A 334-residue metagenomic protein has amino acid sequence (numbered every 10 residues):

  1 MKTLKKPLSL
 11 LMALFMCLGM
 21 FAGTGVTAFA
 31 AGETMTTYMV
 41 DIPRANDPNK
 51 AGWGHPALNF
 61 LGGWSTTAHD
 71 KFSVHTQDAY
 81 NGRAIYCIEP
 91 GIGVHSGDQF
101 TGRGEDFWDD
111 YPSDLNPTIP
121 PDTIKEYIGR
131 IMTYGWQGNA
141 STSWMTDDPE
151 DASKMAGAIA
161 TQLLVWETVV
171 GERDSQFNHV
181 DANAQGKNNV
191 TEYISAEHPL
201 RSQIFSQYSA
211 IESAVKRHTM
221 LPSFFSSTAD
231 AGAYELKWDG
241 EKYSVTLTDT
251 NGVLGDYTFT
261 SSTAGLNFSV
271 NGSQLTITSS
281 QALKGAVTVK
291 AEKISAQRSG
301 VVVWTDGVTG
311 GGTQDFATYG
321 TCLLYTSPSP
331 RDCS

Functional and structural regions predicted by a protein language model:
M12, M16-M20: Hydrophobic core
M20-T34: Sec-dependent signal peptide cleavage junction
A31-R217: Short, surface-exposed polybasic-aromatic patches that bind anionic ligands, especially phosphate groups
A229-V253: Solvent-exposed, low-complexity, repeat-rich "mucin-like" stalks and linkers
L247-V270: Change to "...patches in solvent-exposed regions of secreted, membrane-anchored, or virion-exposed structural
S273-K284: Extracellular/luminal low-complexity segments enriched in Ser/Thr/Pro
K284-R298, V302: Short, aromatic- and glycine-rich surface loops/edge beta-strands on solvent-exposed regions
Y325-S334: Single conserved hydrophobic/aromatic residue that forms the stacking wall/gate of nucleotide- or nucleobase-binding
